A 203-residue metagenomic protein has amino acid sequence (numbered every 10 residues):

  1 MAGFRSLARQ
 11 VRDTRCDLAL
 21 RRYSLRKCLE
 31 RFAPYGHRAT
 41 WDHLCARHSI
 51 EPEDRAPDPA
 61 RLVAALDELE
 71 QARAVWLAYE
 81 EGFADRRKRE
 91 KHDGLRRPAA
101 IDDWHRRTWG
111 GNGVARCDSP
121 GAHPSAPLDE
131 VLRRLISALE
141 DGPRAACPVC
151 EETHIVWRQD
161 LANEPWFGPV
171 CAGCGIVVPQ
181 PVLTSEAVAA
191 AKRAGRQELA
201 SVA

Functional and structural regions predicted by a protein language model:
M1-A33, L128-V131: Short terminal alpha-helical segments
R12-L20, Y35-H37, P52-A56, V114-A122: Charged, low-complexity interaction regions
R38-A65: Short, charged early-sequence alpha-helical segments and their helix-coil boundaries
E140-R144, W166-G168: Residues immediately within or flanking Cys/His clusters that coordinate Zn2+ in small zinc-binding modules
C147-C150, C171-C174: Short cysteine-rich clusters marking metal-coordination/redox-active sites
H154-I155, V178: Cys/His-rich microdomains that often coordinate metals
R158-P169: Short linker/helix segments within small regulatory modules
G175-K192: Short metal-binding segments enriched for Cys and/or His
